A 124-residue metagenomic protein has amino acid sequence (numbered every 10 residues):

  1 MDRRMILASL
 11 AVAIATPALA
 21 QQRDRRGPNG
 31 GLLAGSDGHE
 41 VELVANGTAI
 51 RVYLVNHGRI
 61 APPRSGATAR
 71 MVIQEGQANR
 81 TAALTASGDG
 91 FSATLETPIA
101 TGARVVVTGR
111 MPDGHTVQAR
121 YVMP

Functional and structural regions predicted by a protein language model:
R3-L7: N-terminal export leaders
L19-P124: Intrinsically disordered, low-complexity terminal tails/loops enriched in metal-binding residues
